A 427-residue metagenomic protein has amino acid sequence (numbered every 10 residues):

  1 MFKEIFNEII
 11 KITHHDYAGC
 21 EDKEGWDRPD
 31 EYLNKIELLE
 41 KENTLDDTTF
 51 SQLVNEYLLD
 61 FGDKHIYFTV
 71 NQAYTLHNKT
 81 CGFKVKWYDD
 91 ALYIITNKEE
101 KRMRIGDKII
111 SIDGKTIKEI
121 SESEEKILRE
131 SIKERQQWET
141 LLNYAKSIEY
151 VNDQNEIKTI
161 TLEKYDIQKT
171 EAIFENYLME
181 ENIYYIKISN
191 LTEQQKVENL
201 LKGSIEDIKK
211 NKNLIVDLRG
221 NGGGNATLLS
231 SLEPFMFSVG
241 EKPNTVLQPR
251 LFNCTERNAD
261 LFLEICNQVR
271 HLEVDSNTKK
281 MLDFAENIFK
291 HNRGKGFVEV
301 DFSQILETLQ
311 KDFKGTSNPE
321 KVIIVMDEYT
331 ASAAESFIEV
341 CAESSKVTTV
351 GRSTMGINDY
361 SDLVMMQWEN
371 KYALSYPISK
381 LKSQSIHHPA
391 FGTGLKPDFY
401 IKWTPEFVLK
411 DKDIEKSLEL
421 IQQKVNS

Functional and structural regions predicted by a protein language model:
M1-L214, L218-G224, S230-Q248, K321 (+5 more regions): Flexible, low-complexity junctional segments that flank or bridge functional domains
G25-L33, E42, E264-K295, T393-S427: Extracytoplasmic/peripheral linker and loop segments enriched in polar/acidic and small residues with frequent Thr/Pro
W138-L141, D260-E264, Y376-I378, H387: Active-site-adjacent segment of 2-oxoglutarate/Fe(II) JmjC oxygenases
L191-Q195, V300-F302, M326-D327: Short, flexible loop segments at the rims of nucleotide/cofactor-binding pockets, characterized by
L214-S303: Glycine- and acidic-residue-enriched helix-capping/beta->alpha junction motif
Q310-V325: Short, conserved helix/loop micro-motifs enriched in His/Cys and acidic residues
K321-E343, T348-G356: Extended C-terminal subregions enriched in glycine
S344, T349-D411: BRCT (BRCA1 C-terminal) domain core and associated BRCT-interaction motifs
